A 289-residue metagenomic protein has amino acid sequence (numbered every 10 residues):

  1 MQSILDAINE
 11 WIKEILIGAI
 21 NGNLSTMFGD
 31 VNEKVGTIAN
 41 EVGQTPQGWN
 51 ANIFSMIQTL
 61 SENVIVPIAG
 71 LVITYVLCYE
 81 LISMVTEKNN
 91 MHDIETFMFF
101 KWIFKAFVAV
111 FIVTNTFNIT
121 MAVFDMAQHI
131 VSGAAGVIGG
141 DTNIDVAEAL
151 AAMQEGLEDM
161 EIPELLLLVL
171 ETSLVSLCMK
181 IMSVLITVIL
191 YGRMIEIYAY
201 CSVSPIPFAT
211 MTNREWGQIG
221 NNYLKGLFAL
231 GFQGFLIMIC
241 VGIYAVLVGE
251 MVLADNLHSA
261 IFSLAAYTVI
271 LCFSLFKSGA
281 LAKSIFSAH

Functional and structural regions predicted by a protein language model:
M1-V72, E87-F97, F107-C178, G217 (+3 more regions): Gly/Ser-rich, low-complexity
I65, A69-Y79, I103-F107, F111 (+8 more regions): Residue-level signal for the membrane-embedded core of alpha-helical transmembrane segments, especially mid-helix
Y75, T120-V123, A127, L185-V188 (+3 more regions): Membrane-embedded alpha-helices of multi-pass transport/permease systems
L81-K88, A209-W216: Structural signal for the C-terminal ends of transmembrane alpha-helices and the immediately following loop
K105-A106, T210, F232, E250-V252: Alpha-helix boundary/interfacial micro-motifs
V175, M179-M211, K225-V246: Alpha-helical transmembrane segments of helical membrane proteins, especially in multi-pass transport, channel
